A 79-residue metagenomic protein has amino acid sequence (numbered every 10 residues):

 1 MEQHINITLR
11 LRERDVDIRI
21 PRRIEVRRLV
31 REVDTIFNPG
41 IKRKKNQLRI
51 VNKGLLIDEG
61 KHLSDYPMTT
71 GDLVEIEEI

Functional and structural regions predicted by a protein language model:
E2-I7: Short structural boundary motif marking the start of a folded domain
R10-R28: Short, contiguous acidic and Ser/Thr-rich linear segments
L11-R12, R43-S64: Short acidic beta-strand-loop surface patches of small beta-rich interaction domains
R22-K42: Short amphipathic, charge-patterned alpha-helical segments
T70-V74: Loop/turn positions that initiate beta-strands
